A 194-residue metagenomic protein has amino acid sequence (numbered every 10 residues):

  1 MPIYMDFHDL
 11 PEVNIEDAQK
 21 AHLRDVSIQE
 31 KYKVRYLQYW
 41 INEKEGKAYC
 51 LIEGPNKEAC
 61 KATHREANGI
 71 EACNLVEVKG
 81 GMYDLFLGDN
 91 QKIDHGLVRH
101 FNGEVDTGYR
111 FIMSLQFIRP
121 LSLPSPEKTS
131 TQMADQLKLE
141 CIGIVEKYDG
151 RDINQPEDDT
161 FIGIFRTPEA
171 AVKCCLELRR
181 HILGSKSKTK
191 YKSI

Functional and structural regions predicted by a protein language model:
M1-E30, L37, G80-F111, F117-S122: Short S/T/G/P-rich N-terminal loop/turn motif that feeds into the first structured element of a domain
M5-H8, W40-H64, I162-F165: Short, well-ordered beta-strand segments in beta-rich or mixed alpha/beta enzyme and ligand-binding folds
V13-A18, K57-A62, R119-S125, A170-K173: Short, conserved charged micro-motifs
D25-Y49, E146-N154: Short, glycine- and small/hydrophobic-rich beta-strand elements in well-ordered beta-sheets
E53-D84, K173-E177, H181-S185: An amphipathic, aromatic/His-enriched active-site/gating alpha helix that lines ligand/cofactor pockets
Y109, I118-I142, N154-Q155: Conserved long alpha-helical elements within nucleotide-processing catalytic cores of c-di-GMP signaling and class III
Q132-G150, I162-I194: Alpha-helical scaffold within the catalytic cores of cyclic-nucleotide enzymes
P156-F161: Short linear capping/connector segments at secondary-structure termini
